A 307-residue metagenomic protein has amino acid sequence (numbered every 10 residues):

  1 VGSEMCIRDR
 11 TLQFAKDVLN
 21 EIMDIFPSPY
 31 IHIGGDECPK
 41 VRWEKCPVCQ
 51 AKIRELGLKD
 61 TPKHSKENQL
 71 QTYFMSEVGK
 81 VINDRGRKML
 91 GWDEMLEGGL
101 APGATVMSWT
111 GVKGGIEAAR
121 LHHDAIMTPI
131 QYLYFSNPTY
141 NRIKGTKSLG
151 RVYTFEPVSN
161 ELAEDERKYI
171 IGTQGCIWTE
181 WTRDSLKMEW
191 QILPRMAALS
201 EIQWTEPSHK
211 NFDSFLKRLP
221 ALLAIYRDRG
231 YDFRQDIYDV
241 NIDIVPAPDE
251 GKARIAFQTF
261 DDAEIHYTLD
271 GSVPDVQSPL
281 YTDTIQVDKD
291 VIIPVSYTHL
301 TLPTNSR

Functional and structural regions predicted by a protein language model:
V1-I7, T301-N305: Short, small-residue-biased leader/transition segments that mark boundaries at the very start of proteins
S3-E4, E55-S65, I177-T182, T205: Glycine- and acidic
E4, R8-L12, H64-T72, A104-S108 (+2 more regions): Hydrophobic alpha-helical scaffolding
R8-P102: Active-site neighborhood of glycoside hydrolase catalytic domains
P29-H32, K88-L90, G103-T105, H122-A125 (+5 more regions): Beta-sheet entry/capping signal
I33, I82, V106, M196 (+3 more regions): Residue-level preference for non-acidic, small/hydrophobic
G91-P102, W109-A224: Conserved alpha/beta catalytic core and glycan-binding cleft of carbohydrate-active enzymes
E206, K210-L300, R307: Short, compositionally stereotyped local motifs that mark structural "simplifiers"
